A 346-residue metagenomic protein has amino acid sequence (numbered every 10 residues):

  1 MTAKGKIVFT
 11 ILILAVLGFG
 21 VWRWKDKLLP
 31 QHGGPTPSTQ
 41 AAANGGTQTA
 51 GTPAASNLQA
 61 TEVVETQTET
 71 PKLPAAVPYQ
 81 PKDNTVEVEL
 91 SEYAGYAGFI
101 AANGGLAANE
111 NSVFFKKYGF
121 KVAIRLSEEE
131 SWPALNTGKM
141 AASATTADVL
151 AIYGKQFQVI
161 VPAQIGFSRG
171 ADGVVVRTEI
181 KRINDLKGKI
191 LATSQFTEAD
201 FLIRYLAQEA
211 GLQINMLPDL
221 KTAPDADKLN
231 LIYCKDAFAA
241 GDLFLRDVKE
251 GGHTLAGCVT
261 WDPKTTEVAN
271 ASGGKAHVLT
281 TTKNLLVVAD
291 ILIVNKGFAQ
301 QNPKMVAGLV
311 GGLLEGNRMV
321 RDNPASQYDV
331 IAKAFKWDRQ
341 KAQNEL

Functional and structural regions predicted by a protein language model:
M1-V21: Membrane interfacial helix-start segments of signal peptides and signal-anchor transmembrane helices
F19-P35: Hydrophobic single-pass membrane-insertion segments
P35-T36, Q48-F244, G252-D262, L279-T282 (+1 more regions): Short, glycine-/small- and polar/acidic-enriched structural segments that line small-molecule recognition paths
V86-E87, K121-V122, G188-S194, N295-Q300 (+2 more regions): Second-shell loop/turn segments in exported
G173-V175, I291-V294, F298-A299: Short glycine- and hydrophobic/aromatic-rich loop-to-beta-strand nucleating segment in the catalytic cores
V268-N270, A276: A residue-level marker of the well-folded mature domains of exported/periplasmic proteins
V287-V294, V310: Active-site-proximal catalytic alpha-helix in oxidoreductases
Q300-L346: Secondary-structure end/capping motifs
